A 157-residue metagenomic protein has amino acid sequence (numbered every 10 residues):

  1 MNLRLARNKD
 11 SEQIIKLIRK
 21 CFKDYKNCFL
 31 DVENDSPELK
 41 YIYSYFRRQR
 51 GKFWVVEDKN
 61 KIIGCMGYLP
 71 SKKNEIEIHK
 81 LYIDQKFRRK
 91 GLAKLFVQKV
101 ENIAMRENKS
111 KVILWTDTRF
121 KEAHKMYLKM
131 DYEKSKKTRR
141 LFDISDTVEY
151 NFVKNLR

Functional and structural regions predicted by a protein language model:
M1-L3: Extreme N-terminal starter segment of soluble prokaryotic enzymes
L5-K80, D84-K86, V97-K99, I103 (+3 more regions): Acetyl-CoA-dependent GNAT
F46, S110-M130, K136-R157: C-terminal "cap" of GNAT-fold acetyltransferases
D84-K90, T118-R119: Active-site acidic-Proline motif in GNAT/NAT acetyltransferases
G91, N108, D131: Short glycine-rich hinge loops at helix-strand junctions in the catalytic core of two-component histidine kinases
K94: Residues forming the Rossmann-fold NAD(P)(H) cofactor-binding site
